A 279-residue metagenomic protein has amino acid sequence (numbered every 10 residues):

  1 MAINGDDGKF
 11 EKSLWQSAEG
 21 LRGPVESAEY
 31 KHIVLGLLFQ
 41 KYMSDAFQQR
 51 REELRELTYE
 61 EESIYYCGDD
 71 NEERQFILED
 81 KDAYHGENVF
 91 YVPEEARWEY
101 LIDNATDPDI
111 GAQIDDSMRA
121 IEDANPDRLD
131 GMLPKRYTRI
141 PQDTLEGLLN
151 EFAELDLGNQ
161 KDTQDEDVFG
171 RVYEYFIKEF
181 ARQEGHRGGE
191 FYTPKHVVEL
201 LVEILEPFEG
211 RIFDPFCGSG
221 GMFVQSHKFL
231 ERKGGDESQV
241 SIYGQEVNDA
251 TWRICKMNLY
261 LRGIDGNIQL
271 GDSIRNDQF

Functional and structural regions predicted by a protein language model:
M1-L205, N267-Q278: Non-catalytic, mostly N-terminal accessory regions of nucleic-acid modification and defense proteins
R187-F279: Conserved S-adenosyl-L-methionine
